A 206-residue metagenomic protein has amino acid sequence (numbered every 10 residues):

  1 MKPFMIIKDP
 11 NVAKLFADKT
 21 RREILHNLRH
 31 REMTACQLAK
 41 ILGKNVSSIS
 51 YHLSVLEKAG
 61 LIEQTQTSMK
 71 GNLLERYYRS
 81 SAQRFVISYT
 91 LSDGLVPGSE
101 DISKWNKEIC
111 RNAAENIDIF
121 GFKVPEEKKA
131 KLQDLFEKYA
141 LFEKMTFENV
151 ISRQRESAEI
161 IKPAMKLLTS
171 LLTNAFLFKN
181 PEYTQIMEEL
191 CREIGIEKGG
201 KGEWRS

Functional and structural regions predicted by a protein language model:
M1-E23: Short alpha-helical segments that sit at the start of domains
K8-V12, M69-R111: Conserved segment of winged-helix/HTH DNA-binding domains
H30-C36: Short capping segments at the starts of secondary-structure elements
Q37-G43, L56: A short acidic, leucine-rich amphipathic alpha-helix
N45-V46, H52: Short coil turns linking two alpha-helices in DNA-binding domains
G60: Glycine-centered, phosphate/nucleic-acid-interacting loop/turn motifs that mediate DNA/RNA or nucleotide
Q64: Short beta-strand "wing" residues that participate in macromolecule-binding interfaces
R111-S206: Charged, low-complexity intrinsically disordered regulatory/assembly segments
